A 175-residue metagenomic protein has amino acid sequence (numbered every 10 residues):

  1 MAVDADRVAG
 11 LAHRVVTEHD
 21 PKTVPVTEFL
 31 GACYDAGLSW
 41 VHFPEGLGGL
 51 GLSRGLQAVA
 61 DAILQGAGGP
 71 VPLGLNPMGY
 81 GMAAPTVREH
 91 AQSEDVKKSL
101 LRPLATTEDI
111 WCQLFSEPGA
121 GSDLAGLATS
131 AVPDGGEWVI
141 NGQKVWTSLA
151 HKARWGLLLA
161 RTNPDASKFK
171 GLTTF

Functional and structural regions predicted by a protein language model:
M1-M78, E94-S99, P103: Amphipathic, small/basic residue-rich leader segments at the start of a protein or domain
G46, S116-A120, V145-W146: Short, solvent-exposed loop/turn elements at beta->coil junctions and helix N-caps that rim active or binding pockets
D61, A84-V87, L101, L157: Conserved protein kinase catalytic domain
A67-V71, T86-E117, G135-G136: FAD-binding glycine-rich core of flavoenzymes that anchor FAD
P70-P85, A105-L114, K144-G156: FAD-binding core of FAD-dependent oxidoreductases, characterized by glycine-rich FAD pyrophosphate-binding loops
G119-L127: Active-site-adjacent elements of ketosynthase-type condensing enzymes
T129-V132: A structural signal for short hydrophobic beta-strand segments in well-ordered beta-sheet cores
N141-F175: A short core secondary-structure module
